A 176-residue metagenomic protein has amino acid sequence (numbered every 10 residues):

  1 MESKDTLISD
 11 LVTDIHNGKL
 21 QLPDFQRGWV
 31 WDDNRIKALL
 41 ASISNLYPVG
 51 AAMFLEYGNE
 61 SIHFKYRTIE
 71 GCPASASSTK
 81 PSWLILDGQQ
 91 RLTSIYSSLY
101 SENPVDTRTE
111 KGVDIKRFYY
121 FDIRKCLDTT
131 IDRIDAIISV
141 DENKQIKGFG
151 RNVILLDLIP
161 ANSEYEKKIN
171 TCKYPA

Functional and structural regions predicted by a protein language model:
E2-A176: Basic- and aromatic-enriched surface patches that contact anionic nucleotides/nucleic acids
